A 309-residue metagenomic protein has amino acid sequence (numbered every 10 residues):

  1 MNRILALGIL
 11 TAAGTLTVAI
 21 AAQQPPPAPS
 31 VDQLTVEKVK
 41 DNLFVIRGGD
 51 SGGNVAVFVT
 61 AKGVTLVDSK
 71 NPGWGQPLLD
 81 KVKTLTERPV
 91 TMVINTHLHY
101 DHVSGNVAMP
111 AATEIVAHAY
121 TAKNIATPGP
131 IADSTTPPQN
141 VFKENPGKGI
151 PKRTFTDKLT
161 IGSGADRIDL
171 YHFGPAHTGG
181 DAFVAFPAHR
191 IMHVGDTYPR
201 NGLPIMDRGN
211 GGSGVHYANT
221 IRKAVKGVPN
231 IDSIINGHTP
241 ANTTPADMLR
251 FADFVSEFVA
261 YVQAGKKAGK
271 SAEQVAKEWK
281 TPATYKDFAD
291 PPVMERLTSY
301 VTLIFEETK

Functional and structural regions predicted by a protein language model:
M1-I4: Positively charged n-region of N-terminal signal peptides that target proteins for export
A6-A19: Bacterial N-terminal signal peptides
L16-P25, K226-N230, P240-K309: Accessory terminal helices/loops
Q24-D41: Short N-terminal segments immediately surrounding and downstream of signal-peptide cleavage
E37-K81, A182-F186, R190-D196: Conserved beta-strand hairpin/beta-sheet module of binuclear metal-dependent hydrolase folds, prominently
N42, F58, D68, V82 (+10 more regions): Divalent metal-coordination and catalytic microenvironments
G63-T65, N71-G73, T160, R167-E257 (+1 more regions): Metallo-beta-lactamase
D80-T160, G179-D181, A260: Active-site HxH/HxHxD metal-binding segment of metal-dependent hydrolases
